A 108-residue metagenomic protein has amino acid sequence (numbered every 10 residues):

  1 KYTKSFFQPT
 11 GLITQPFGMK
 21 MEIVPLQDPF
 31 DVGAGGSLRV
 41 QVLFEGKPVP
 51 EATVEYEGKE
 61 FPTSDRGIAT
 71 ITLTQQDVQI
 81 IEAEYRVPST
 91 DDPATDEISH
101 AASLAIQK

Functional and structural regions predicted by a protein language model:
K1, V78-S89: Short, aromatic- and glycine-rich surface loops/edge beta-strands on solvent-exposed regions
K1-S37, T95-K108: Beta-strand-rich domain onsets/edges
V32, G46-P50: A short beta-turn/strand-edge loop motif at beta-sheet boundaries
S37-E45: Short edge beta-strand/loop segments characteristic of extracellular beta-sandwich folds
L38, P50-A52, Q79: Short beta-strand/loop motifs in extracellular/secreted proteins, especially within beta-sandwich accessory domains
A52-P62: Short amphipathic beta-strand segments in non-cytosolic proteins
E60, I68-T70, A101-A105: Well-ordered beta-strand positions in beta-sheet-rich domains
T63-D77: Glycine-centered loop-to-beta-strand initiation motif
